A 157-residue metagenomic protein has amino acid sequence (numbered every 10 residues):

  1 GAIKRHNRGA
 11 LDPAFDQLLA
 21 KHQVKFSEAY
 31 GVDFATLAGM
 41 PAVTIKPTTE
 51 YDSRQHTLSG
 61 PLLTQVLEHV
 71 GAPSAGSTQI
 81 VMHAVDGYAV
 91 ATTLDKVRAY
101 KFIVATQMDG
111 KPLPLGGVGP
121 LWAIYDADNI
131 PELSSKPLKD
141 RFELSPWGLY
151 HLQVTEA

Functional and structural regions predicted by a protein language model:
G1-A157: N-terminal intrinsically disordered, low-complexity segments enriched in P/E/S/T
